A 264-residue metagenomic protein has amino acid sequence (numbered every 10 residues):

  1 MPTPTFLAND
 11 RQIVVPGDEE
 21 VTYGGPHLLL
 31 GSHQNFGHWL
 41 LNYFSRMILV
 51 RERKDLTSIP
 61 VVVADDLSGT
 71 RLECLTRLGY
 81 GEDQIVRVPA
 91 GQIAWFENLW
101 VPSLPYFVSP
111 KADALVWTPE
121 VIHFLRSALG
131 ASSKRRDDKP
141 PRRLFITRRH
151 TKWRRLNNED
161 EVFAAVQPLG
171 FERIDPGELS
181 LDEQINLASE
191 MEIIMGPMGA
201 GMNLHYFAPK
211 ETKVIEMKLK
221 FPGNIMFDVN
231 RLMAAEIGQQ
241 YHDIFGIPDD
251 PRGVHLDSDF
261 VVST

Functional and structural regions predicted by a protein language model:
M1-T264: The feature primarily captures lumenal catalytic ectodomains of type II secretory-pathway glycosyltransferases
